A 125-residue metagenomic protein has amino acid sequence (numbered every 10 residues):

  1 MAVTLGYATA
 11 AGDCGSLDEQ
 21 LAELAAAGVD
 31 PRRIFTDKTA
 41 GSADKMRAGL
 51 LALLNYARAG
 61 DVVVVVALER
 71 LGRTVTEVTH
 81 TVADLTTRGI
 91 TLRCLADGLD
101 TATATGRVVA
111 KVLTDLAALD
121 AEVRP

Functional and structural regions predicted by a protein language model:
M1-P125: Short, structured surface patches at the beginning of a domain
